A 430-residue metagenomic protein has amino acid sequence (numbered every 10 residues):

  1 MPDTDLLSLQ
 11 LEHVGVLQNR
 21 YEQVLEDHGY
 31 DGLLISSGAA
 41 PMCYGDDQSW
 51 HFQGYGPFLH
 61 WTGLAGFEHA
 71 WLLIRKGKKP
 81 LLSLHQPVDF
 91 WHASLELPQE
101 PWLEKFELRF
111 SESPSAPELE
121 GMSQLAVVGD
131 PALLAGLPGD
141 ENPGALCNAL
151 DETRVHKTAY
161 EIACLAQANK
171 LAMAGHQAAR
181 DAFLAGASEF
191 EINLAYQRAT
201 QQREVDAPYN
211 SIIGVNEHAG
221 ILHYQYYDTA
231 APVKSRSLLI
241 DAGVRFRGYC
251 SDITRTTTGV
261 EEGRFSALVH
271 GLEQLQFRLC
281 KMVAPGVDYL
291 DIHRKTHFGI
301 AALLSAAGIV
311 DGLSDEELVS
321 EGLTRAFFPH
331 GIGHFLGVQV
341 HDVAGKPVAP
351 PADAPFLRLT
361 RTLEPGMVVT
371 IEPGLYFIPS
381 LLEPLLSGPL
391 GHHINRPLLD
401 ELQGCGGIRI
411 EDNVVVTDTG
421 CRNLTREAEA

Functional and structural regions predicted by a protein language model:
M1-A430: Active-site neighborhoods and metal-handling regions in enzymes and metal-associated proteins
